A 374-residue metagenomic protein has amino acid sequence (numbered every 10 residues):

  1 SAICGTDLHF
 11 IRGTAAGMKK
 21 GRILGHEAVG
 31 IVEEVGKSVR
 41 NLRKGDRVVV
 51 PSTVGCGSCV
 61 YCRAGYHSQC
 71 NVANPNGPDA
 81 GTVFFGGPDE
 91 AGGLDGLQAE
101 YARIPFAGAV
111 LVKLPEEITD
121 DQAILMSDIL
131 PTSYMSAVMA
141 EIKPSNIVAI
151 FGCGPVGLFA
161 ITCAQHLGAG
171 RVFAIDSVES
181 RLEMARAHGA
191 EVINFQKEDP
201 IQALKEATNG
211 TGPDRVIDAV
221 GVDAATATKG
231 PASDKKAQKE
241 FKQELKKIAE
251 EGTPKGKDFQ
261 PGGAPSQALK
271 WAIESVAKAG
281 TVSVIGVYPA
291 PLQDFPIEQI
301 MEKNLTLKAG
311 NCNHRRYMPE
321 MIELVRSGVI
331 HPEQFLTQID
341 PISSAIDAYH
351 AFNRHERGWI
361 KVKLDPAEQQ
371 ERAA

Functional and structural regions predicted by a protein language model:
S1, R12-R63, S68, N76 (+2 more regions): Glycine-rich beta-strand-centered segment in the early N-terminal region that forms part of a ligand/cofactor-binding
T6-R12: Cytochrome P450 core scaffold surrounding the K-helix E-X-X-R motif and the conserved "meander" helix-loop region
K20, C56-F151, E333: NAD(P)H dinucleotide-binding glycine-rich loop of Rossmann-like/cofactor-binding domains, especially the beta1-alpha1
N41-K44, P144, K278: Short, flexible surface segments
Y101, L111-E198, Q202, P213-I217: Mid-domain Rossmann-like dinucleotide-binding core that forms the NAD(H)/NADP(H) cofactor-binding site
A140-I142, E183, H188-T306, I346 (+1 more regions): Glycine-rich cofactor phosphate-binding loops and adjacent beta1-alpha1 units of small-molecule cofactor enzyme domains
V178, Y288, N313: Residues in the short beta-alpha loop(s) of Rossmann-like NAD(P)-binding domains
G230, K270-E274, H314-A374: C-terminal hydrophobic helical "lid"/dimerization subdomain of Rossmann-like NAD(P)H-dependent oxidoreductases
